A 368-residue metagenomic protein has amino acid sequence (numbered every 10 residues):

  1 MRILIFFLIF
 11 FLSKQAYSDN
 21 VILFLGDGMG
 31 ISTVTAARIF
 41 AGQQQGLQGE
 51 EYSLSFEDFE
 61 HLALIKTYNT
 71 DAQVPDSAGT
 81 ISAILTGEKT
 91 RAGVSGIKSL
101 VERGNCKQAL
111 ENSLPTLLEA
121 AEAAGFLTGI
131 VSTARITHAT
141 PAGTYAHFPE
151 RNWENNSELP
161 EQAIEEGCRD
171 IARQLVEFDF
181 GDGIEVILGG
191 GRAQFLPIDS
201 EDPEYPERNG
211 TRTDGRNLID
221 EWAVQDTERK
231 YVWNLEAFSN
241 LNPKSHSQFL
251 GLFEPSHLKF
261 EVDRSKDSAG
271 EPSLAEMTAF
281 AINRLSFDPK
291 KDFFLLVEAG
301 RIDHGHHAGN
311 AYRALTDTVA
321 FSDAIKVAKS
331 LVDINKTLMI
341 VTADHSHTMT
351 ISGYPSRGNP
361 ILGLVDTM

Functional and structural regions predicted by a protein language model:
I3-L12: Sec-dependent N-terminal signal peptides
L12-S18: Sec/Tat signal peptide C-region and signal peptidase I cleavage site
D19-N20, M29-S82, K107, T137-M368: A post-motif C-terminal structural segment
L23-F24, I130, V341: Structural beta-sheet core signal
R91-V94, C168: Substrate-binding/charge-relay-adjacent region of secreted/lumenal peptidase catalytic domains
G96-E111: His/Cys-centered metal/cofactor-coordination and adjacent catalytic loops
G125-S132, I136: Short, well-structured beta-strand/strand-turn elements
